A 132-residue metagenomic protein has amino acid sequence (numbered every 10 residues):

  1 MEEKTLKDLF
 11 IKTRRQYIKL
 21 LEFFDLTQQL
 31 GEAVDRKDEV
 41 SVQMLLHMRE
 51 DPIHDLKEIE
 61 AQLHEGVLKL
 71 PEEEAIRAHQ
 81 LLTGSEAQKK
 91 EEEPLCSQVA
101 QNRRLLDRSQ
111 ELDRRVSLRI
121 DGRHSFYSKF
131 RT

Functional and structural regions predicted by a protein language model:
E2-L81: Extended, charge-rich alpha-helical scaffolding segments
A78-T132: Short terminal interaction segments
